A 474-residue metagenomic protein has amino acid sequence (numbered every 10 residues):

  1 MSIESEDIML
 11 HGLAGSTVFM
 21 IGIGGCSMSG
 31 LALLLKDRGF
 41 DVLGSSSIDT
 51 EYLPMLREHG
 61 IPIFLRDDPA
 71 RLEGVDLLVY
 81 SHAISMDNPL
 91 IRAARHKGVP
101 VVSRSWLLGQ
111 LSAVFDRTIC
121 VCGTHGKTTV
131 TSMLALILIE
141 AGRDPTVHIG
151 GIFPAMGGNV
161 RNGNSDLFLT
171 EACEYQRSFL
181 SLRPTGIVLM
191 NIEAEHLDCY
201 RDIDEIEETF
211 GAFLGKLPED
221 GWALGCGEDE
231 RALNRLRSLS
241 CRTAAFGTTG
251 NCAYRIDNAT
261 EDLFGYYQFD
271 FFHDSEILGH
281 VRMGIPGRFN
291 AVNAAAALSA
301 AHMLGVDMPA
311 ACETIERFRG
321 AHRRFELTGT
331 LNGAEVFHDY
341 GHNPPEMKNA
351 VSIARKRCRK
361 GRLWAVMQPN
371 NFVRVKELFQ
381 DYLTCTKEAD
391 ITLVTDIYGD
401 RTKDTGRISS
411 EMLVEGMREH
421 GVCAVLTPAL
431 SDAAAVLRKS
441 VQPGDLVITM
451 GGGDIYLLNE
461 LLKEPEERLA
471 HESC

Functional and structural regions predicted by a protein language model:
M1-S103, L107, L278, P286 (+1 more regions): N-terminal leader/targeting and accessory segments in enzymes
I3, L10-F19, S27, L31-L34 (+4 more regions): Nucleotide phosphate-binding/pyrophosphate-handling subdomain across enzymes that bind or process nucleotide phosphates
L10, L34-D37, R57, R71 (+5 more regions): Phosphate-binding loop of NTP-binding sites
F40-S47, A223-G227, W364-Q368, A389-G399: Short internal beta-strands
S45-S46, F64-D67, V102-G109, H148-G151 (+4 more regions): Beta-strand->loop->alpha-helix junctions that form or flank phosphate-binding loops in nucleotide-handling enzymes
R92-P100, E205, K216-G221, N349-C358 (+1 more regions): P-loop/Walker A phosphate-binding loop and immediately adjacent motor/lid segment at beta-alpha junctions
L383-P443: C-terminal helical cap/extension that packs against the catalytic core of soluble nucleotide-cofactor enzymes
